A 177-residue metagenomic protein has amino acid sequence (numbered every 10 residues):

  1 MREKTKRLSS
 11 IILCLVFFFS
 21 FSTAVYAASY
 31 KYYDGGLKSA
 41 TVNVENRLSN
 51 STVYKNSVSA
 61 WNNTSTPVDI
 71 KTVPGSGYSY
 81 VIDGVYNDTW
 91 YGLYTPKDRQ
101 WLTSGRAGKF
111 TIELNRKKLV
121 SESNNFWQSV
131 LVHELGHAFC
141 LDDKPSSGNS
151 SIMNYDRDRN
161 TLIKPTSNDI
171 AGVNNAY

Functional and structural regions predicted by a protein language model:
R2, L8-S10, F18-G36: Sec-dependent signal peptide cleavage junction
T5-R7, K118-L119: Hydrophobic alpha-helical segments, principally membrane-spanning helices and signal/leader peptides
L15: Basic, ligand-binding patches in group-transfer machinery, especially extracytoplasmic/periplasmic segments
V25-Y177: Zinc-dependent metalloendopeptidases
